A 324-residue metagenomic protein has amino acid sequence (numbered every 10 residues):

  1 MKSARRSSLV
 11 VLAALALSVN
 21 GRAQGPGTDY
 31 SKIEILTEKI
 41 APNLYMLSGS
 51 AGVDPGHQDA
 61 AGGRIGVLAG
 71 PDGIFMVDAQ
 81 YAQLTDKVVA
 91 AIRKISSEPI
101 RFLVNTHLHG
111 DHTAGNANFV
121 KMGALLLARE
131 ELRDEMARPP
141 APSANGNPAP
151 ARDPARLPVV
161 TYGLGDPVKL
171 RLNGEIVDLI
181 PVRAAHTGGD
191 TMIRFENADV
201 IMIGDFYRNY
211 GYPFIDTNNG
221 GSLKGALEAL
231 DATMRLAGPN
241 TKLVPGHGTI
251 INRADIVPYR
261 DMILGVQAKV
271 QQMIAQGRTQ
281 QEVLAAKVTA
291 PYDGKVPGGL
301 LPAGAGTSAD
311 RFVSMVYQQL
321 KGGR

Functional and structural regions predicted by a protein language model:
M1, R5-L9: N-terminal export leaders
S8-S18: Bacterial N-terminal signal peptides
L12, G21-G25, R235-N240, T249-R324: Accessory terminal helices/loops
K39-I92, T191-F195, D199-I203: Conserved beta-strand hairpin/beta-sheet module of binuclear metal-dependent hydrolase folds, prominently
L44, A90-R171, G188: Active-site HxH/HxHxD metal-binding segment of metal-dependent hydrolases
S48-G63, M136-A144, P148-P150, Y210-L223: Acidic/histidine-rich helix-loop elements that form or flank divalent-metal/phosphate-binding sites at the catalytic
S50-A51, A79-Q80, L108, A124 (+3 more regions): Active-site metal-binding loops of divalent metal-dependent hydrolases
G73-F75, Y81-Q83, K169, I176 (+2 more regions): Metallo-beta-lactamase
